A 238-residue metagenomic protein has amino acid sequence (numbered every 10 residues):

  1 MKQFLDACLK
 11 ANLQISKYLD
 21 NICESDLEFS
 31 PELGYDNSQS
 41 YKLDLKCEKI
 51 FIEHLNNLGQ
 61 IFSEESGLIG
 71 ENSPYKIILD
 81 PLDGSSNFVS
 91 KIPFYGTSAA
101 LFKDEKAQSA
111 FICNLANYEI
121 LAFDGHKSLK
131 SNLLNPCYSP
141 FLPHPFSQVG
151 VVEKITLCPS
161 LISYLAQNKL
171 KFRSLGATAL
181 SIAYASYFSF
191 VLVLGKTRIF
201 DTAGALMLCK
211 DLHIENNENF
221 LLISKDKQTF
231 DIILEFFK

Functional and structural regions predicted by a protein language model:
M1-L79: N-terminal subdomain of lithium-sensitive/metallo-dependent phosphomonoesterases centered on the IMPase/IPPase/PAP
E24-P31, L58-I61, S128-N132, N168-L175 (+1 more regions): Short secondary-structure junctions
D44, G84-S85, A185: Buried hydrophobic positions in well-ordered alpha/beta secondary-structure cores of metabolic enzymes
L45, P93-A99, N132-Y138: Active-site glycine-rich loop that binds ribose-phosphate moieties when present
S63-E65, L79-D80, C113, L194-K196: Short His-Asn-centered micro-motif
S73-G125: DPxDG-like acidic metal-binding loop motif
A116-Y118, D124-F141: A conserved active-site-flanking secondary-structure segment within enzyme catalytic domains
Y138-K238: An extended, acidic
